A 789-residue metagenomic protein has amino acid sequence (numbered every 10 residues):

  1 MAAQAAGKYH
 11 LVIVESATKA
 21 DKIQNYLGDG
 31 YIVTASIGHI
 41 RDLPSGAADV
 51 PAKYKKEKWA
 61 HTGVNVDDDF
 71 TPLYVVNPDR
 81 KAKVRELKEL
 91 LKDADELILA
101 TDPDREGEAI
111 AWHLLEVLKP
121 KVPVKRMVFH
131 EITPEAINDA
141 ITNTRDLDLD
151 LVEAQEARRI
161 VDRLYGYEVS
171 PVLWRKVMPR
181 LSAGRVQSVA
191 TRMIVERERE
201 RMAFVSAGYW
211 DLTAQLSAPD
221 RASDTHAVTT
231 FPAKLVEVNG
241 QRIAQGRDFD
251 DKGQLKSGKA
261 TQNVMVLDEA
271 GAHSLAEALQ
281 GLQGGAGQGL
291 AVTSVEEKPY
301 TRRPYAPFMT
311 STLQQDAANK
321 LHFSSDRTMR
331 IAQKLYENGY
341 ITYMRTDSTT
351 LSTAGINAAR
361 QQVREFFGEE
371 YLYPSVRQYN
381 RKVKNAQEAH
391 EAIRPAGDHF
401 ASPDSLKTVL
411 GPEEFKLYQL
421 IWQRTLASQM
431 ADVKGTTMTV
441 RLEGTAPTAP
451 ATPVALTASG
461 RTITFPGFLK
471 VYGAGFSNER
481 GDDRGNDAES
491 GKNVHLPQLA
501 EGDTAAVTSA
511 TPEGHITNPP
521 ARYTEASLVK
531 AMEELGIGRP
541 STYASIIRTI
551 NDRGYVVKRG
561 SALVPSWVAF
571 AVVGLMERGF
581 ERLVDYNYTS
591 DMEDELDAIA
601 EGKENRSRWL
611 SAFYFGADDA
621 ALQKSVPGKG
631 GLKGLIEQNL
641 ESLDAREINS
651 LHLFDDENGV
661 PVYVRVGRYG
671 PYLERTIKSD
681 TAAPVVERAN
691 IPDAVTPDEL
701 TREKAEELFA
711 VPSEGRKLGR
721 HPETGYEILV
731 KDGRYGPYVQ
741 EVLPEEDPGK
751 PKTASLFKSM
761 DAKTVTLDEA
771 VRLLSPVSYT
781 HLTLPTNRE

Functional and structural regions predicted by a protein language model:
M1-R159, E168, L173, F249 (+3 more regions): Intrinsically disordered, low-complexity regulatory segments
A2-A3, G7-Y9, D21-K22, D29 (+9 more regions): Basic, low-complexity terminal or inter-domain segments flanking catalytic cores
A17-A20, G30, T34-I37, N77-L91 (+20 more regions): Amphipathic alpha-helical transducer elements in NTP-driven molecular machines
A136-T213: C-terminal or mid-to-C-terminal helical accessory/interaction module adjacent to the motor/catalytic core
V195-V266, K320: C-terminal helical "lid" subdomain and adjoining coupling/linker elements of P-loop NTPases
V205-S223, F231, S294-S325, I331 (+2 more regions): C-terminal accessory/connector segments of nucleic-acid motor ATPases
F249-A306, A500-D503, E513: Metal- or metallocofactor-binding catalytic centers and their adjacent structured scaffolds across diverse enzyme
